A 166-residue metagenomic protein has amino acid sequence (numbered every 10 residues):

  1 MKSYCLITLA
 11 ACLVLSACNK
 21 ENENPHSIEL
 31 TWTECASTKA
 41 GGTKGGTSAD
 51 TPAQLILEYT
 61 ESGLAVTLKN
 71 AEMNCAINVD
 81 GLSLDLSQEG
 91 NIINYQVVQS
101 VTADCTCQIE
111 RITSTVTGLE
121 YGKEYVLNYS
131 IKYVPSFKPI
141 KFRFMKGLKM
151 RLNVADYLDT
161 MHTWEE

Functional and structural regions predicted by a protein language model:
K2-T8: Sec-dependent signal peptide recognition, specifically the positively charged N-region followed immediately by
V14-A17: C-terminal motif of bacterial Sec signal peptides marking the signal peptidase cleavage site
N19-E166: Exposed, flexible binding/inhibitory loops of compact, secreted disulfide-stabilized domains
